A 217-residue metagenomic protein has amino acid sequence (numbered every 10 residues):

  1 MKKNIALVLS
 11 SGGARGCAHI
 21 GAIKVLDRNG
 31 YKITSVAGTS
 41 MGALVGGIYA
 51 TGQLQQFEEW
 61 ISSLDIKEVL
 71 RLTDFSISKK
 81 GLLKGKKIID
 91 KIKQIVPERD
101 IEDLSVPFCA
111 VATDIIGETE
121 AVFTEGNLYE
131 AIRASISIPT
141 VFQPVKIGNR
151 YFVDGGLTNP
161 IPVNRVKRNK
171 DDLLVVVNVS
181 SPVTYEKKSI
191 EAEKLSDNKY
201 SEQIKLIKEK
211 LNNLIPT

Functional and structural regions predicted by a protein language model:
M1-V36: Helix-rich "cap/lid" substructures immediately adjacent to catalytic or cofactor-binding pockets
I5, L54-K91, T113-E125, G156 (+1 more regions): Non-catalytic peripheral regions of patatin-like phospholipases
G12, A22, G42, A110 (+4 more regions): Conserved small-residue
H19, G42-A43, N159: Catalytic nucleophile loop
G21-G30, T51-F57, G126-Y129: A glycine- and small-aliphatic-rich helix-loop capping segment at beta-alpha/alpha-beta transitions that lines
I33-A50: Catalytic nucleophile loop
V69, V96-P107: A short alpha-helix-loop-beta-strand transition element characteristic of N-terminal alpha/beta dinucleotide-binding
G126-D171: ATP/pyrophosphate-binding catalytic subdomain of soluble kinases
